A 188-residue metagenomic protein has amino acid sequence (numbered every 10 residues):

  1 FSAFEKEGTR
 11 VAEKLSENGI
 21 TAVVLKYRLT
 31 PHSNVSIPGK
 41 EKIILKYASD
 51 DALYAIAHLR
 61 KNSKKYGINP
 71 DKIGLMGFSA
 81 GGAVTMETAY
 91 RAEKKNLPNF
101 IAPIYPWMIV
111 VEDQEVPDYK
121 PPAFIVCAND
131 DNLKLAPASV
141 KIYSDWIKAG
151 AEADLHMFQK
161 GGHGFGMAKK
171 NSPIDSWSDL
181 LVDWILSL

Functional and structural regions predicted by a protein language model:
F1-Y66, M167-K169, P173: Serine-hydrolase catalytic machinery in alpha/beta-hydrolase-like enzymes
N18-T21, P70-K72, N96-F100, K120-A123 (+1 more regions): Loop/turn elements at helix/coil->beta-strand transitions in domains of secreted/extracellular proteins
L29-P31, M108, G162: Alpha/beta-hydrolase active-site loop signature
Y47-Y119: Primarily recognizes the serine-hydrolase "nucleophile elbow" in alpha/beta-hydrolase and SGNH/GDSL folds
I125-C127: Short beta-strand/loop motif that positions the catalytic acidic residue of the alpha/beta-hydrolase fold
N129-N132, K160-G162: Acidic beta-to-alpha connecting loop that harbors the catalytic carboxylate
N132-V140: Conserved alpha/beta-hydrolase "acid-adjacent" motif
I147-L188: C-terminal catalytic histidine-bearing segment of alpha/beta-hydrolase fold enzymes
